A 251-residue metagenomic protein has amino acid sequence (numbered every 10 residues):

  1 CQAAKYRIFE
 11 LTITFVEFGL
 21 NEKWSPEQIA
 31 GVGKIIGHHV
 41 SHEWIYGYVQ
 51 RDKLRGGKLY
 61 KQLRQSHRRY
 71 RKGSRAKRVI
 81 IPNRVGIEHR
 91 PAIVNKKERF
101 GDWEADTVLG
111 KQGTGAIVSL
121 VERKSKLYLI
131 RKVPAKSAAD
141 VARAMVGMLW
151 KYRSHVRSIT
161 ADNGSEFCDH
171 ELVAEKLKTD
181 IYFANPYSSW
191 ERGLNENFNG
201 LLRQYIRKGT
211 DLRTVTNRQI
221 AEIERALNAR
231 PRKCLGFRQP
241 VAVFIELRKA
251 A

Functional and structural regions predicted by a protein language model:
C1-E22, E27, G31: Short, basic alpha-helical/linker "hinge" immediately adjacent to a nucleic-acid-recognition surface
I13-E22, E171-A251: Charged alpha-helix within mobile-element recombinases
V16, I29, I45, D106 (+7 more regions): Mobile genetic element proteins and their domesticated derivatives, centered on retroelements and DNA transposons
W24, G33-W44: Short, basic interhelical loop/turn and adjoining N-cap of the next helix at nucleic-acid- or acidic-partner-contacting
V40-N95: Basic, flexible linker segments flanking DNA-binding modules in nucleic acid-interacting mobile-element proteins
F100-G110: Two-metal-ion RNase H-like nuclease active-site motif
L109-G113, I130-R153: Active-site beta-loop-alpha junctions of metal-dependent nucleic acid enzymes, especially the RNase H-like/DDE
S154-D169, Y187: Acidic/histidine-rich, metal-coordinating catalytic segments
